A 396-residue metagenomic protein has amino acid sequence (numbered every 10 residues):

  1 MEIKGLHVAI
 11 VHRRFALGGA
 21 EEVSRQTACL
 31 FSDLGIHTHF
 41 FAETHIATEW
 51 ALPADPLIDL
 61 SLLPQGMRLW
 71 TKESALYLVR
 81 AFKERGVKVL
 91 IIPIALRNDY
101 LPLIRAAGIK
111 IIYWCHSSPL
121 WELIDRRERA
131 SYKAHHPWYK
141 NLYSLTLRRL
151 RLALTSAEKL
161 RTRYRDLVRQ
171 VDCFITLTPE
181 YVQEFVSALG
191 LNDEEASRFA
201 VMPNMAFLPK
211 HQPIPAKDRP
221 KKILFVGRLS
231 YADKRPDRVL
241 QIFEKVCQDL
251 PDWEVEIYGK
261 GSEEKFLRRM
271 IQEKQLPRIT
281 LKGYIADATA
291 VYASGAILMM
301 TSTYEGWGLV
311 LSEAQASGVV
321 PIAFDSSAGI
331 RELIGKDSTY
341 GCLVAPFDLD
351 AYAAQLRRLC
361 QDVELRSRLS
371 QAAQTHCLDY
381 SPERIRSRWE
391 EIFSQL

Functional and structural regions predicted by a protein language model:
I10-L17, S24, L30-L69, Y181 (+2 more regions): N-terminal strand-loop element at the rim of the active site of nucleotide-sugar-dependent glycosyltransferases
E21-Q26, K221, S230-K245, S262-R268 (+1 more regions): A conserved mid-protein helix/loop that constitutes part of the nucleotide-sugar donor-binding site
I92-N98, C115: Short His-centered aromatic/hydrophobic patch
R149-S197: A short, active-site helix/loop in glycosyltransferases that binds the activated sugar's phosphate group
V186-L189, S197-P220: Acidic anion/phosphate-binding donor-loop and adjacent secondary structure in glycosyltransferase catalytic cores
Y284, T303: Aromatic "clamp/platform" in nucleotide-sugar-dependent glycosyltransferases that forms part of the donor/acceptor
V320-F324: Short hydrophobic beta-strand element within catalytic cores of glycosyltransferases and related nucleotide-activated
D325, G335-D350, R358-V363: Conserved acidic donor-binding segment of nucleotide-sugar-dependent glycosyltransferases
